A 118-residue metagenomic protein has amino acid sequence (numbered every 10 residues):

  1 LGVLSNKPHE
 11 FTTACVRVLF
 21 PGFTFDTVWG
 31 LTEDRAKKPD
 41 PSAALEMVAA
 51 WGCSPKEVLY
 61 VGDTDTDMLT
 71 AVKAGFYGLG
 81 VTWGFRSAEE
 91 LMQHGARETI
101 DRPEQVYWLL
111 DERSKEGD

Functional and structural regions predicted by a protein language model:
L1-G2, N6-K37, S42-W51, P55 (+1 more regions): Substrate-recognition/cap helix-loop segment adjacent to the acidic, metal-dependent catalytic center of Asp-based
S5-P8, T64, R102-P103: Helix N-cap/beta->alpha junction signal
T13-R17, V72-A74, M92-Q93, D111-E112: Short amphipathic alpha-helical segments
L19-P21, Y77-G78, E116: Glycine-rich, phosphate-binding/catalytic loops in enzymes
P21-V28, E90-W108: Structural recognition of alpha->loop->beta junctions
A50-E57, R113-G117: Glycine-rich phosphate-binding loop signature in dinucleotide/nucleotide-binding domains
L59-D101: Acidic, Mg2+-coordinating phosphoryl-transfer loop and its flanking beta/alpha structural elements, shared across
E104-D118: Generic C-terminal helix-cap and adjacent flexible tail
